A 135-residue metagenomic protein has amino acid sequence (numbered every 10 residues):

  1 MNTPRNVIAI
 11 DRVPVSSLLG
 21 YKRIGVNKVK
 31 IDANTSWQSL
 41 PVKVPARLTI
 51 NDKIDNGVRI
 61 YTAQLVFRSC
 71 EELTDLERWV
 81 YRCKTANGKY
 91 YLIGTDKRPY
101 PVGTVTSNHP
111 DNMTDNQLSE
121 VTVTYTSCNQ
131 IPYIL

Functional and structural regions predicted by a protein language model:
M1-Q64, P99-M113: Solvent-exposed edge beta-strands and adjacent loop segments that serve as assembly or binding interfaces
L18-L19, L40, L48, L65 (+4 more regions): Generic detector of leucine side chains in alpha-helical contexts
Y21, Y61, Y81, Y90-Y91 (+3 more regions): Sequence-level detector for tyrosine residue identity
T49-E72, D115-N129: Oligomerization/assembly interface segments of phage tail-like spikes and tubes
C70-K97: Short, acidic/charged, Gly/Pro-enriched secondary-structure junctions
R98-L135: Mixed-charge, glycine-accented linear interaction segment located at domain edges/termini
